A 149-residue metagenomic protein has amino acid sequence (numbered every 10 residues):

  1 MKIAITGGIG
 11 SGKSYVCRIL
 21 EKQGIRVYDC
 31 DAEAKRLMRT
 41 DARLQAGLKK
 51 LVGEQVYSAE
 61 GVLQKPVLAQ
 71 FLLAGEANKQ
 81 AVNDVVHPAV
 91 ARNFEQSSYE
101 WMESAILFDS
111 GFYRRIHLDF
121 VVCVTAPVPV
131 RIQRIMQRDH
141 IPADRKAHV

Functional and structural regions predicted by a protein language model:
I3-I5: Hydrophobic anchor at the beta1->P-loop junction of P-loop NTPases
G8, L20: P-loop (Walker A) phosphate-binding loop of NTP-binding proteins
S11: ATP-binding Walker
S14: Walker A/P-loop
A32-E100: ATP-dependent small-molecule kinase phosphotransfer cores that center on conserved nucleotide phosphate-binding segments
N93-E95, M102-Q137: ATP-dependent NMP and nucleoside kinases share a basic, alpha-helical "lid"
